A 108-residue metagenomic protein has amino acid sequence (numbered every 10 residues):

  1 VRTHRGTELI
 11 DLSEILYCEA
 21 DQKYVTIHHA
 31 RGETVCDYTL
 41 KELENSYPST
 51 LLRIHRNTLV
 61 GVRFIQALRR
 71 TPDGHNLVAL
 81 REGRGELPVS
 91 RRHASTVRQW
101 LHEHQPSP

Functional and structural regions predicted by a protein language model:
V1-P88: Conserved binding/recognition cores within well-folded domains
R98: A short local structural element in Rossmann-fold oxidoreductases
H102-P108: Generic C-terminal helix-cap and adjacent flexible tail
